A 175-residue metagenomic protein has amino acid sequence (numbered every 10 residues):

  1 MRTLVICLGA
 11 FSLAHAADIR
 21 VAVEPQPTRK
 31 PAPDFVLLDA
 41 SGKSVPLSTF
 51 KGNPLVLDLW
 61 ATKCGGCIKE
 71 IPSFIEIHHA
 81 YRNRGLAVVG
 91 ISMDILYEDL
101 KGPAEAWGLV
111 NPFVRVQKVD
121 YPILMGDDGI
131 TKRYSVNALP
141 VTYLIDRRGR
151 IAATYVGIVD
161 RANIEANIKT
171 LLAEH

Functional and structural regions predicted by a protein language model:
M1-C7: Sec-dependent signal peptide recognition, specifically the positively charged N-region followed immediately by
L8-A17: Hydrophobic h-region of N-terminal signal peptides that target proteins for export in Gram-negative bacteria
A17-L47: N-terminal "domain-start" segment that seeds a small globular fold
L59-E76: Conserved redox-active cysteine motifs that mediate thiol-disulfide chemistry, especially di-cysteine Cys-X(1-2)-Cys
G85-A104, V119-D127: Thiol-based oxidoreductase modules, predominantly thioredoxin-like and allied folds used for disulfide exchange
A104-I145: Short, internal strand/loop/helix patches that form the active-site neighborhood or redox-interaction surface
V141-H175: Thiol-/selenol-based redox modules, centered on thioredoxin-like and closely related oxidoreductase domains
